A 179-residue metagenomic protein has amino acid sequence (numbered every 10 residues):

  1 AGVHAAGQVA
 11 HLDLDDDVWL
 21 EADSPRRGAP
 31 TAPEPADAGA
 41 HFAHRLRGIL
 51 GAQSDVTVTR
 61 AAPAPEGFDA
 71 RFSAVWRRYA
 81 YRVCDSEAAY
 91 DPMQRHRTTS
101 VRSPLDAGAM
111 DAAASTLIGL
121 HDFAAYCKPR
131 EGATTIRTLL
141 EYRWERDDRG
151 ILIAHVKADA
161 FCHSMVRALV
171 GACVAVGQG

Functional and structural regions predicted by a protein language model:
A1-G179: Structured-RNA-binding interfaces characteristic of tRNA pseudouridine synthases
